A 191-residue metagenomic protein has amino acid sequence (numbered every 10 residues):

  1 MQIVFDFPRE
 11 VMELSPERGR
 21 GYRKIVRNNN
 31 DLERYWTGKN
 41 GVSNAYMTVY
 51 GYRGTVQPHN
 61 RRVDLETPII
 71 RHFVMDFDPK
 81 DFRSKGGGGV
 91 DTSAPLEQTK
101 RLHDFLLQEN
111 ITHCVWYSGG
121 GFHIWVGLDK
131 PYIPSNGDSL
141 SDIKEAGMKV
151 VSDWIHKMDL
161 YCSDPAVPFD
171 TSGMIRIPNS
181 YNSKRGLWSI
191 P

Functional and structural regions predicted by a protein language model:
M1-H72, F77-A94, Q98, D164 (+1 more regions): DNA replication initiation on ssDNA origins
V4, R83-L107, L128-C162, S183-P191: Helical (often loop-to-helix) elements that flank the catalytic cores of nucleotide-handling enzymes
L14, R27-N28, L107-Q108, C114 (+1 more regions): Alpha-helical protein-protein interaction elements
L32-E33, S43, H113, F122 (+1 more regions): Intrinsically disordered regions, especially transient/low-confidence alpha-helical propensity segments and coil-helix
P58-L65, L102-D104, E109-G119, C162-P165: Catalytic micro-motifs at enzyme active sites that drive phosphoryl/nucleotidyl and oxygen chemistry
P68, Y117, I143-G147, V167-D170: Active-site-proximal structural scaffolding
H72-M75, L106, I111-S139, M174-S180: Histidine-centered divalent-metal-coordination microenvironment in nucleic-acid enzymes
